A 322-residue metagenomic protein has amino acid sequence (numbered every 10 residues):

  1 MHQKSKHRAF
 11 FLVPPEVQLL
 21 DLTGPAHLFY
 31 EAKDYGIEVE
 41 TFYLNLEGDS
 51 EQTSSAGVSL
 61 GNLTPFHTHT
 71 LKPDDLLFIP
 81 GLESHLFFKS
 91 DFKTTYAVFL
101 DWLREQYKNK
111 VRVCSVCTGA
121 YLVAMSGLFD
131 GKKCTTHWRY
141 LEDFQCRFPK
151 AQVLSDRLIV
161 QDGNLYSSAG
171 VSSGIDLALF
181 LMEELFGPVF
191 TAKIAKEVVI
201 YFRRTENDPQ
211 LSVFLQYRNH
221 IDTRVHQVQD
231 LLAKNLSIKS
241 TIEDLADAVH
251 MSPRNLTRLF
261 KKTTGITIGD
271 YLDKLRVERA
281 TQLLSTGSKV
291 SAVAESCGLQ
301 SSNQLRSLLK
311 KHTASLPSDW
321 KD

Functional and structural regions predicted by a protein language model:
M1-V113, L122-M125, E183, A192 (+1 more regions): Extended, subdomain-level signal for the structured scaffold at the beginning of enzyme domains
A26, Q145, D176-L179: Predominant activation on well-ordered alpha-helical scaffold segments within soluble catalytic domains
V113-C114, C134: A short beta-strand/loop micro-motif in the catalytic core of glycosyltransferases that engages the nucleotide-sugar
L122-G127, V160, I175: Acidic/polar active-site rim loop that often engages polyanionic ligands
F129-D156: A conserved active-site-flanking secondary-structure segment within enzyme catalytic domains
V153-Y166, E197-I200, N207-V213: Conserved Rossmann-fold dehydrogenase catalytic segment
Q161-E197: Conserved anion/nucleotide-ligand pocket segment
